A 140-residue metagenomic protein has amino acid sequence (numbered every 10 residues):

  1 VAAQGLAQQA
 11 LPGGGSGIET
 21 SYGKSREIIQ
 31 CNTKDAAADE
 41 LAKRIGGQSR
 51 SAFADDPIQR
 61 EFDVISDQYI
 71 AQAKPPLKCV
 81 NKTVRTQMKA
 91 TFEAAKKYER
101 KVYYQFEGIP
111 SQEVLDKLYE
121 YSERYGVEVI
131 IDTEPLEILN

Functional and structural regions predicted by a protein language model:
V1-N140: Catalytic toxin/effector domains delivered as secreted proteins or via bacterial secretion systems
